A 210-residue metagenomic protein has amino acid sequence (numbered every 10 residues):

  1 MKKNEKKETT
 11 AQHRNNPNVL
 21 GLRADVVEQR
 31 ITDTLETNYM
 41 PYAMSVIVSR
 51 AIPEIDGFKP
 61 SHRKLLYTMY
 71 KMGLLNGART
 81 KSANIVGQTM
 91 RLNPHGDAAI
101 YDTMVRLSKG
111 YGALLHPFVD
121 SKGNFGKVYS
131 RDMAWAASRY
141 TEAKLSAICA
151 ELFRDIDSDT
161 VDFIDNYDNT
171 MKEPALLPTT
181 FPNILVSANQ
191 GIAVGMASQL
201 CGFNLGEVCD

Functional and structural regions predicted by a protein language model:
M1-D210: Catalytic phosphate-handling regions of large nucleic-acid enzymes and associated NTPases
